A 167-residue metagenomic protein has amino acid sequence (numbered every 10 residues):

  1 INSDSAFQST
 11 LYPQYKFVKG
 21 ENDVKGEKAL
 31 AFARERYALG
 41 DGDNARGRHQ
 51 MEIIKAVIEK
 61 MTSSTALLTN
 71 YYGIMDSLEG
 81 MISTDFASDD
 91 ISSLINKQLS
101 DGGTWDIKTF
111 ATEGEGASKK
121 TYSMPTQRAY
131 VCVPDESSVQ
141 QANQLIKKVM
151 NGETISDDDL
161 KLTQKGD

Functional and structural regions predicted by a protein language model:
I1-D167: Residue-level signal for protein termini and structural transition zones
